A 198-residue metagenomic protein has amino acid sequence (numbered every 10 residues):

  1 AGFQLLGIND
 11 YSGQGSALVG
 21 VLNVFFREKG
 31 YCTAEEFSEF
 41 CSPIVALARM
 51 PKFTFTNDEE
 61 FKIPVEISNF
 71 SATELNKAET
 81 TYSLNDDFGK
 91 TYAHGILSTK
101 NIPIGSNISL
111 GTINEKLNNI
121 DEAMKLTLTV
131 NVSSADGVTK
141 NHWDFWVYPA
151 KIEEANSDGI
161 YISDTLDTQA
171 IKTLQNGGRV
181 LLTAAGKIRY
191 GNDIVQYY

Functional and structural regions predicted by a protein language model:
A1-K77: Substrate-binding clefts and catalytic carboxylate motifs of secreted carbohydrate-active enzymes
G2-Q4, I160, R179-V180: Beta-sheet entry/capping signal
N9-A17, T91, Q169, I188-Y190: Flexible loop/turn segments at secondary-structure boundaries
V21, H94-L97, W143: Short hydrophobic alpha-helix segments
D58-N101, S106-K116, A123-A135: Beta-strand-rich binding/interaction modules
A135-H142: Short, exposed coil/turn segments at beta-strand boundaries within extracellular/luminal domains
W146-T165: Low-complexity, Pro/Ser/Thr- and charge-rich linker/hinge segments at domain boundaries
L166-Y198: A glycine-rich, often tryptophan-bearing local segment used as a flexible ligand/cofactor-contacting loop or short
